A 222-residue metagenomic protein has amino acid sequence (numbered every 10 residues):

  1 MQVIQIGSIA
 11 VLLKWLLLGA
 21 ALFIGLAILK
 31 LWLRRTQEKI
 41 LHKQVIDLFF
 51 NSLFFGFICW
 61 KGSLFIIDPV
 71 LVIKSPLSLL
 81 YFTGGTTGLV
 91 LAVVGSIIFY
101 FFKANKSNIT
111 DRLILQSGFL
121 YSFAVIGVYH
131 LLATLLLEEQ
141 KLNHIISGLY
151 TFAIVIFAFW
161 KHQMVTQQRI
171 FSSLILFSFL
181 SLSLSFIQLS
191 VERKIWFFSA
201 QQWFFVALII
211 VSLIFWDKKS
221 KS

Functional and structural regions predicted by a protein language model:
M1-S222: Hydrophobic, membrane-interfacing alpha helices
